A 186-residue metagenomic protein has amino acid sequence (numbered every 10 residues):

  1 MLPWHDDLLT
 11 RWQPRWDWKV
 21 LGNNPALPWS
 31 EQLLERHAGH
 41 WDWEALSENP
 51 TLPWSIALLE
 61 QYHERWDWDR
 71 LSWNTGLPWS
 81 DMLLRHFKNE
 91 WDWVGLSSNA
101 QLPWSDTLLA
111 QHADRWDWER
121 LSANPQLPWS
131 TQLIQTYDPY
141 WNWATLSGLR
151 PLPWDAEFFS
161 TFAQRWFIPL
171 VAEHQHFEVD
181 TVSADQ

Functional and structural regions predicted by a protein language model:
M1-Q186: Alpha-helical scaffold segments
